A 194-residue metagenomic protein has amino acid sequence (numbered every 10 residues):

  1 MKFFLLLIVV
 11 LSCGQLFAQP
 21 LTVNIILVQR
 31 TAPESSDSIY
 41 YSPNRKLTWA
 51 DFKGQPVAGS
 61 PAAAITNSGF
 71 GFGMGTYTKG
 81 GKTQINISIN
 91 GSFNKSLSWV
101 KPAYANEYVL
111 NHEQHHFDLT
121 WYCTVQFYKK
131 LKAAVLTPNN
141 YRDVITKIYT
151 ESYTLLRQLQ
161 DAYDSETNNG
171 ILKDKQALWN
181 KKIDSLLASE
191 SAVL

Functional and structural regions predicted by a protein language model:
M1-N24: Bacterial Sec-dependent N-terminal signal peptides
F4-V9, K101, V125, T146: A structural preference for long, well-packed, hydrophobic secondary-structure segments
T22-S68, G75-Q84, F93, T137-L194: Metalloprotease/metallohydrolase-associated module, dominated by Zn2+-dependent proteases
Q84, I89-Y128: Mid-length scaffold segments of soluble, non-membrane domains
Y108, V125-K130, I145, L155-R157: Low-complexity, flexible helical/coil segments
Q114-L119, A134-V135, V144: Glycine-rich loops and low-complexity Gly/Arg-rich segments that provide flexible linkers or classic glycine-based
Y122-C123, K130-A133, Y149, A188: N-terminal, intrinsically disordered, basic low-complexity segments enriched in Arg/Pro/Ser/Thr
